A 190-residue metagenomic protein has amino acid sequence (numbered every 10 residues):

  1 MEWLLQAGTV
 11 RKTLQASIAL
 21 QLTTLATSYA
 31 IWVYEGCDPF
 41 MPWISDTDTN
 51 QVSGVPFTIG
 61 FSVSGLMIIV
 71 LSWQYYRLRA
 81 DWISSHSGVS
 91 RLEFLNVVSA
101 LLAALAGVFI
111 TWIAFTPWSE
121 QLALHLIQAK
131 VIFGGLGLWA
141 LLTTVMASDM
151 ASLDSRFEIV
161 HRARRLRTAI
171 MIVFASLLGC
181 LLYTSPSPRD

Functional and structural regions predicted by a protein language model:
M1-L14, V70-L102, T144-I172: Helix-loop boundary elements of multi-pass alpha-helical membrane proteins
L14, I18-R79, S87-A100, A104-A129: Early transmembrane hairpin module of multi-pass membrane proteins
L25-Y29, A169-L182: Hydrophobic core of alpha-helical transmembrane segments in multi-pass integral membrane proteins
R77, L105, F109, D149 (+1 more regions): Extended amphipathic alpha-helical scaffold segments
V131-T143: Generic alpha-helical transmembrane segments
Y183-D190: Conserved small/polar residues in nucleotide/adenosyl-binding loops
